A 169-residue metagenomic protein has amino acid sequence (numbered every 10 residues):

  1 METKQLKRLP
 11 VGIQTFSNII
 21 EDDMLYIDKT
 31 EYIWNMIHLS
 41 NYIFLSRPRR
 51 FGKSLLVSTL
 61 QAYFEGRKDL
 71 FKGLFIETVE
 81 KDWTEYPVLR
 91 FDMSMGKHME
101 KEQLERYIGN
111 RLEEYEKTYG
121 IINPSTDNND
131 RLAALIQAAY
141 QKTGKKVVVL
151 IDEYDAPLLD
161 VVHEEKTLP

Functional and structural regions predicted by a protein language model:
M1-P169: Phosphate-binding site recognition
